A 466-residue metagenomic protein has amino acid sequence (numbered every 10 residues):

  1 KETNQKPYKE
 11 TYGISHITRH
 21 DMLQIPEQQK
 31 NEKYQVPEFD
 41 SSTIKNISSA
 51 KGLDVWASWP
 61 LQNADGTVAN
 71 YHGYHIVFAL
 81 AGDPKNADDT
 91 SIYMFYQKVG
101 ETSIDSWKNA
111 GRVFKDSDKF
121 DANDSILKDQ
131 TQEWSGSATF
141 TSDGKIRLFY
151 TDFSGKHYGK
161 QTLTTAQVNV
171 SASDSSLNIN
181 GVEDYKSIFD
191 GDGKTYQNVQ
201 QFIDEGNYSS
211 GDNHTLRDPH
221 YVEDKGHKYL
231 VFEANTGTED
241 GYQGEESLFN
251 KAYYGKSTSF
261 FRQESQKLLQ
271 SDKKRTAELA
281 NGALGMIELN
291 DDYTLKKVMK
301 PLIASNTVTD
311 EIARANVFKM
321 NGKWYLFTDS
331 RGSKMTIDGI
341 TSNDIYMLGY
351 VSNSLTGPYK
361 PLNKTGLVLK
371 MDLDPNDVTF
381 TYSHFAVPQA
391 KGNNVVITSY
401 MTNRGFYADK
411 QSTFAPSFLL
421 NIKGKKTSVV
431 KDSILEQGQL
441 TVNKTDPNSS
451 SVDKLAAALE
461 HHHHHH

Functional and structural regions predicted by a protein language model:
K1-H466: Carbohydrate-active catalytic/glycan-binding domains of CAZyme proteins, especially the secreted or lumenal ectodomains
